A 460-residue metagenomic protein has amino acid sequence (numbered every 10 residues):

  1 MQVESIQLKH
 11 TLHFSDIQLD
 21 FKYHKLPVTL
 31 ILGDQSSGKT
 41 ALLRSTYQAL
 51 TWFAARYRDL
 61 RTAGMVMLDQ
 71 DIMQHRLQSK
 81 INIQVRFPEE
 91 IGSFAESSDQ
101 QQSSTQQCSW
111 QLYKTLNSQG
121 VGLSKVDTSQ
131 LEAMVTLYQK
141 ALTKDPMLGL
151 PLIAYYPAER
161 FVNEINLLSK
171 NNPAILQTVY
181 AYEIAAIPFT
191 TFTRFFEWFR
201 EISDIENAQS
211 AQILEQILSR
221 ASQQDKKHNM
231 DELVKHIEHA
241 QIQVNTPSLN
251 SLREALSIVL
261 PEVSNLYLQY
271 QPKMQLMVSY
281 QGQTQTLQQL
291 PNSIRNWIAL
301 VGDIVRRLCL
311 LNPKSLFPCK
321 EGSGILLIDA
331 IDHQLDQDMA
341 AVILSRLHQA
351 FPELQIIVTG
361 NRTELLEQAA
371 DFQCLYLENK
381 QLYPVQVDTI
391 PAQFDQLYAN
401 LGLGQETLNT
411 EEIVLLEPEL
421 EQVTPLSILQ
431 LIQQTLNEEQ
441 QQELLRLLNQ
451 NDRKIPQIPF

Functional and structural regions predicted by a protein language model:
M1-A211, C374, V385, A399-G402 (+3 more regions): P-loop NTPase switch/coupling surface
M1-R61, N265, Y270-G404, L408 (+1 more regions): Switch/communication elements of ASCE P-loop NTPase nucleotide-binding domains
T11-F14, P151-P157, V162, L168 (+9 more regions): Broad hydrophobic/π-residue packing in well-ordered secondary structure
H24, R86, A185-E321, E438 (+1 more regions): Extended helical coiled-coil dimerization/tether regions that scaffold and oligomerize large DNA-maintenance assemblies
T46, L50, V85, M134-D145 (+5 more regions): Hydrophobic, Leu/Ile/Phe/Ala-enriched alpha-helical segments that form helix-helix packing faces
D71, V121-K125, H239-T246, Q334: Charge-dense, low-complexity intrinsically disordered segments
